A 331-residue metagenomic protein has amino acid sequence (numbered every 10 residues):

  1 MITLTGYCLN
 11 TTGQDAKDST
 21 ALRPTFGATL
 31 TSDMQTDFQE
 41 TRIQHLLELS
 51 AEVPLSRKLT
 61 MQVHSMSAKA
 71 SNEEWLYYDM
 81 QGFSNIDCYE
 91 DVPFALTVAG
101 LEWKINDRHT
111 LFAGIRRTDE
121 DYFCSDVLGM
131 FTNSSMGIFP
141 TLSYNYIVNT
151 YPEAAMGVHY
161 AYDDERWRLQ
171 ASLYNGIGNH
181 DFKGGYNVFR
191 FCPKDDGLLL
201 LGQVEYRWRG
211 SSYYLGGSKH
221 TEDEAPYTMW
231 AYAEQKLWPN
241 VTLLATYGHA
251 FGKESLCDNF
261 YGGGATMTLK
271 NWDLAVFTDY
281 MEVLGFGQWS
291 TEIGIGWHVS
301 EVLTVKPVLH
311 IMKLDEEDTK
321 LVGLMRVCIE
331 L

Functional and structural regions predicted by a protein language model:
T12-G13, E74-V98, R108-L200, C328: Surface-exposed coil loops of outer-membrane beta-barrel proteins
Q14-D37, M61-V63, S134, P140: Transmembrane beta-strand segments of Gram-negative outer membrane beta-barrel proteins
D18-A28, L55-V63, D107-L111, E165-L169 (+6 more regions): Outer-envelope beta-barrel architecture signal
F26-S32, V63-S67, A113-R117, A171-N175 (+6 more regions): Transmembrane beta-barrel strands of outer-membrane/channel proteins
D37-H45, L55-A99, K104-I105: Surface-exposed loop and membrane-interface regions of Gram-negative outer-membrane beta-barrel proteins
A51-L55, W103, I115, A161-D164 (+6 more regions): Residue-level signature of outer-membrane beta-barrel architecture
R57-K58, E165-L169, L201, E205-L284: Detector for outer-membrane/organellar transmembrane beta-barrel domains, recognizing the amphipathic beta-strand
T319-L331: Outer-membrane beta-barrel "beta-signal"
